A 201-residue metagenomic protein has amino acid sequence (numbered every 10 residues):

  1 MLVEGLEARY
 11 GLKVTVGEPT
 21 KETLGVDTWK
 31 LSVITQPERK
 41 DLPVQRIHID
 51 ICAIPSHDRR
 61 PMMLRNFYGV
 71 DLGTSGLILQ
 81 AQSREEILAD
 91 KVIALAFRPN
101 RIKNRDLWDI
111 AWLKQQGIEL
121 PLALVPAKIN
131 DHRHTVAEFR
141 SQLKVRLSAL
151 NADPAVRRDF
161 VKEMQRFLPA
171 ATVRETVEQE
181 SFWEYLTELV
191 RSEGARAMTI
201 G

Functional and structural regions predicted by a protein language model:
M1-G201: Structured mid-to-C-terminal alpha-helical surface segments
